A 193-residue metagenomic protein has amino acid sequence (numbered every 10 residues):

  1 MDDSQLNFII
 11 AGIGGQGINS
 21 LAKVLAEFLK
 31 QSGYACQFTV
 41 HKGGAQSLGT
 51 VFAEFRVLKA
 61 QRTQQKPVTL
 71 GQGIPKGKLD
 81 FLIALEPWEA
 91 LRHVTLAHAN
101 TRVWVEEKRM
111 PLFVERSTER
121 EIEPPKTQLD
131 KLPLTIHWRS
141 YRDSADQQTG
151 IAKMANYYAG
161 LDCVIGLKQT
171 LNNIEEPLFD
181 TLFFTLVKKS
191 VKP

Functional and structural regions predicted by a protein language model:
M1-P193: Active-site cofactor/cluster-binding pocket
